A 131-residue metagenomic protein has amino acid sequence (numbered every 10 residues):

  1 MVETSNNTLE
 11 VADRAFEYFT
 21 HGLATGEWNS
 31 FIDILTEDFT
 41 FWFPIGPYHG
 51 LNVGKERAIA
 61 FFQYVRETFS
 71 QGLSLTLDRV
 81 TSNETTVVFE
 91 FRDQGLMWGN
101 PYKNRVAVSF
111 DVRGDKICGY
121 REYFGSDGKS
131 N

Functional and structural regions predicted by a protein language model:
M1-D33, E37, N131: Short, low-complexity N-terminal intrinsically disordered segments enriched in polar/charged residues
S30-I32, F39, G54, A58 (+3 more regions): Hydrophobic pocket/interface hotspot
I32-N83: A solvent-exposed, acidic/Ser-Thr-rich amphipathic alpha-helical stretch
L35-T36, D93-G95, V108, F124: Short beta-strand segments enriched in hydrophobic/aromatic residues within well-folded beta-rich domains
L75-V80, D93, R105-D111: Hydrophobic/aromatic beta-strand elements that line small-molecule binding cavities or substrate pockets in beta-rich
N83-D93: A short hydrophobic beta-strand element
G95-K103: Short, cysteine-centered beta-strand-loop-beta hairpins and adjacent loop/turn segments enriched in charged/polar
R105-N131: Short beta-strand edge/turn micro-motifs at domain boundaries
